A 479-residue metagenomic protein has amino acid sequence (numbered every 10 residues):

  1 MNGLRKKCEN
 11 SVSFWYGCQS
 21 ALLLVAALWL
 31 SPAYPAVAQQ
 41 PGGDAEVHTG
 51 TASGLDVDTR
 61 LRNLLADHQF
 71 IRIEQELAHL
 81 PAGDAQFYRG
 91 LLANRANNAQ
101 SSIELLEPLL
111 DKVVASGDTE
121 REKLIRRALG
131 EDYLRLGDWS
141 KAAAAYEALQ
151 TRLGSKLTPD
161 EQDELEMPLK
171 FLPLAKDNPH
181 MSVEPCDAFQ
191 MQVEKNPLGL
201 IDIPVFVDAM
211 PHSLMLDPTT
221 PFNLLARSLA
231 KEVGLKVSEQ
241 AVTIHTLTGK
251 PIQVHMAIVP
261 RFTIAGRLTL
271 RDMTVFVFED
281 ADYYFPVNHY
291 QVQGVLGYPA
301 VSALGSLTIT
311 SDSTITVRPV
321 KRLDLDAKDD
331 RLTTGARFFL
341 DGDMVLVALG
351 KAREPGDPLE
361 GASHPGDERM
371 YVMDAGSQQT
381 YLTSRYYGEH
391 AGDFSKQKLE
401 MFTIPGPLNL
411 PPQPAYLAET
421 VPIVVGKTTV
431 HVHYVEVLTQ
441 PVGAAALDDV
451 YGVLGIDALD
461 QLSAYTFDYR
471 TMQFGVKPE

Functional and structural regions predicted by a protein language model:
M1-Y16: N-terminal secretory signal peptides that target proteins for export/translocation
S13, L24-A26, V37-A38, H48: N-terminal non-cleavable signal-anchor helices
C18-P32: Bacterial N-terminal signal peptides
V37-E479: Pepsin/retropepsin-fold aspartyl endopeptidases
